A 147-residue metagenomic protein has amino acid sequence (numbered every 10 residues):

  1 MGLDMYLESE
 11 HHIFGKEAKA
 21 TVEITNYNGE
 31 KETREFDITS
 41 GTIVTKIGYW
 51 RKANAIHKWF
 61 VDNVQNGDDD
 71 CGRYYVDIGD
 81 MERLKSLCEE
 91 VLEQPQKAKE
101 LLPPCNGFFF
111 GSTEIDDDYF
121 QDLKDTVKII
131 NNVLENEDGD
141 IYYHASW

Functional and structural regions predicted by a protein language model:
M1-W147: Acidic (Asp/Glu-rich) sequence patches and key acidic residues that form negatively charged surfaces used
